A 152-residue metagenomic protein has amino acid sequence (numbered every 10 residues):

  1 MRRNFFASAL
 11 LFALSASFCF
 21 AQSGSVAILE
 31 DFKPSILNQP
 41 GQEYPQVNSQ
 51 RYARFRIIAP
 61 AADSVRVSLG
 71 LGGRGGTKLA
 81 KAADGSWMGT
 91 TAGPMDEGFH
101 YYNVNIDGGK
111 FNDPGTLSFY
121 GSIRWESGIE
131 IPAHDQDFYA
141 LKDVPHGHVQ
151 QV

Functional and structural regions predicted by a protein language model:
M1-F5: Positively charged n-region of N-terminal signal peptides that target proteins for export
A7-S17: Bacterial N-terminal signal peptides
L11, P60, V144-G147: A generic structural signal for short, non-catalytic loop/turn and secondary-structure boundary residues
A16-C19, G73, M88, Y101 (+1 more regions): Polar low-complexity intrinsically disordered regions enriched in Ser/Thr and small residues
A21-V47, G93-V152: The feature marks proteins involved in alpha-glucan
Q46, R56-E97, G109-S122: Aromatic-rich carbohydrate-binding modules that target alpha-glucans
R51-F55: Structural beta-strand segments of beta-rich domains
